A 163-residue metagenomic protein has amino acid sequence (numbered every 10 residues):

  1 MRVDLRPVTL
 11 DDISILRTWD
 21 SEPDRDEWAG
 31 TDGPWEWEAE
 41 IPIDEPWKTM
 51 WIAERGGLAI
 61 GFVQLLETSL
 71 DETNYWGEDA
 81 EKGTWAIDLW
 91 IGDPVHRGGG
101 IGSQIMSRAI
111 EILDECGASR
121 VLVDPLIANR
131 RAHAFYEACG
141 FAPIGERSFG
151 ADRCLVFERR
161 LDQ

Functional and structural regions predicted by a protein language model:
M1-I41, I60, Q163: A short, well-structured alpha-helix characteristic of acyl/acetyltransferase catalytic modules
T31-H96, I112, R160-Q163: Acetyl-CoA-dependent GNAT
K48, D152-V156: Short hydrophobic/aromatic beta-strand or adjacent loop that forms the aromatic wall/cage of a ligand/substrate-binding
G92, G98-E111, A134-A138: Conserved acetyl-CoA-binding loop-helix of GNAT-fold acetyltransferases
L113-P125: Conserved GNAT acetyl-CoA-binding A-motif
V123-H133, F149-R153: Conserved beta-strand-loop-alpha-helix junction that forms the acyl-donor binding cleft
E137-G145: Conserved acetyl-CoA-binding loop of GNAT-fold acetyltransferases
